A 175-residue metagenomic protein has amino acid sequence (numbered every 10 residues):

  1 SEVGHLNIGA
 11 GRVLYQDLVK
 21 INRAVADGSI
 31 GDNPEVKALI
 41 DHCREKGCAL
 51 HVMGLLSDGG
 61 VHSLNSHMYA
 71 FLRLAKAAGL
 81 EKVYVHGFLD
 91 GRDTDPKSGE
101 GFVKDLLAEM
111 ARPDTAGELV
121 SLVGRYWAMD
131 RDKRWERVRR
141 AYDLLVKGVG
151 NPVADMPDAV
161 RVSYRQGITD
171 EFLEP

Functional and structural regions predicted by a protein language model:
S1-W127, R131-R140, K147: Active-site nucleophile/metal-coordination loop of metallo-enzymes that catalyze phosphate/sulfate and related
P113, V120-L122, K133-P175: Hard-cation-handling environments
